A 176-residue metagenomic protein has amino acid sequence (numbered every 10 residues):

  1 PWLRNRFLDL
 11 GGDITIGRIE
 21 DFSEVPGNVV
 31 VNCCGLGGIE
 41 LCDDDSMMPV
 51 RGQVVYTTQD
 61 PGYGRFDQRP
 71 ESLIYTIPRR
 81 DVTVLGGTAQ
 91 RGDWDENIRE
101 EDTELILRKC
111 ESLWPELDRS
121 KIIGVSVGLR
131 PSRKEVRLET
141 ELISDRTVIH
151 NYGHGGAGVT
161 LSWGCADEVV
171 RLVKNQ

Functional and structural regions predicted by a protein language model:
P1-E20, G27, C33, L172: Helical element adjacent to the flavin cofactor pocket in flavoenzyme catalytic cores
P1-R6, L105-K109, C165: Mid-domain beta-loop-alpha active-site segment that forms a flexible, acidic cofactor/metal-binding surface
W2, S120-Q176: C-terminal catalytic lobe of FAD-dependent flavoproteins
R4, L41-D45, R65-Q68, T88 (+1 more regions): A short secondary-structure junction signal
N32-M47, Y56: Flavin (primarily FAD) binding-site architecture
M47-P61, T103-I106: Gly/Ser/Thr-rich active-site loops/lids in small-molecule metabolic enzymes that frequently grip phosphoryl groups
D60-G86: Conserved FAD-binding catalytic core of PHBH/FMO-like flavoproteins
G62-Y63, R80-V84, R91-P131: Flavin-binding catalytic cores
